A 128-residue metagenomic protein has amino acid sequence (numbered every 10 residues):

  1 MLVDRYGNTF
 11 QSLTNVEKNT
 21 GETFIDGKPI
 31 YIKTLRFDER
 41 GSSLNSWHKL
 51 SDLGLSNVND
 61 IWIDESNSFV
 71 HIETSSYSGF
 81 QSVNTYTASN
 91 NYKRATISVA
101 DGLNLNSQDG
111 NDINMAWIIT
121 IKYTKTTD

Functional and structural regions predicted by a protein language model:
L2-V58, N114-D128: Extracellular receptor-binding modules and their adjoining Ser/Thr/Gly/Asp/Asn-rich linkers
G7-F10, V70-T74, N90-T96: Short linear motifs at secondary-structure transitions and domain/linker junctions
G54, N67-S68, N104: Short, flexible coil/linker elements and helix-boundary hinge sites characteristic of intrinsically disordered
V58-S75: Change to "...patches in solvent-exposed regions of secreted, membrane-anchored, or virion-exposed structural
Q81-D128: Surface-exposed interaction regions enriched in Ser/Thr/Asp/Glu that occur as long low-complexity tracts or repetitive
